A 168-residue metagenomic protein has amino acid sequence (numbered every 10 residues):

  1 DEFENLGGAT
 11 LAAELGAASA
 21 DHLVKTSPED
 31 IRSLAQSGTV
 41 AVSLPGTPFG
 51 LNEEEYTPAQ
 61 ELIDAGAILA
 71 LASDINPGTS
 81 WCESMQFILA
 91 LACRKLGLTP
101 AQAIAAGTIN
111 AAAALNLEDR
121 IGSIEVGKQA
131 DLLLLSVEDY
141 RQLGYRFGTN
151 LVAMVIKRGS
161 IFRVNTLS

Functional and structural regions predicted by a protein language model:
D1: Histidine-centered catalytic micro-motifs
E4-R120, L135-V137, F147: Active-site-adjacent C-terminal substructures of enzyme catalytic domains
T79, L117, S123, K128 (+1 more regions): Gly/Ser/Thr-rich helix-start
G107-I109, V126-S168: C-terminal cap of metal-dependent C-N hydrolases
